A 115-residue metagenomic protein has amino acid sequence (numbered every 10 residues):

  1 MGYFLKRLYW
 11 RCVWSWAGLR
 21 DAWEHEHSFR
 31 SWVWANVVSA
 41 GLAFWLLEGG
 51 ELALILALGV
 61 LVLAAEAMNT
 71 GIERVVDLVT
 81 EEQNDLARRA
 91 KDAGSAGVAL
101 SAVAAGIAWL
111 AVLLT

Functional and structural regions predicted by a protein language model:
M1-I72, V79, Q83-L86, K91 (+1 more regions): Hydrophobic alpha-helical transmembrane segments
